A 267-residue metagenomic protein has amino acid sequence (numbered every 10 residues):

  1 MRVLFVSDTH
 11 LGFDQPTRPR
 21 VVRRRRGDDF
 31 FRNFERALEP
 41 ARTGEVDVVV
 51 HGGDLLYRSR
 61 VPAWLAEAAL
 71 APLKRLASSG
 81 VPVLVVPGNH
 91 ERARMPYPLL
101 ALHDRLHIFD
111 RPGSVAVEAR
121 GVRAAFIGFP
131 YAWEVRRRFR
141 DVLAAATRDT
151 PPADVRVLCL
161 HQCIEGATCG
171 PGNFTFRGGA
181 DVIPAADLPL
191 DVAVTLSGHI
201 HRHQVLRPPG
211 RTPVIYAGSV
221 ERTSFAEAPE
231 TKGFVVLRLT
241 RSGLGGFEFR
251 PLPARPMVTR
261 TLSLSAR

Functional and structural regions predicted by a protein language model:
M1-E67: N-terminal active-site segment of His-dependent metallophosphoesterases
M1-R2, D29-F30, E35, E39-T43 (+7 more regions): A structural signal for the main folded, soluble domain(s) of proteins
L4, A125-I127, V235: Conserved beta-strand elements of the Class I
L11-Q15, R58, G178, P208 (+3 more regions): Generic structural "secondary-structure junction" signal
V48, S59-I215, S219-R222, P229-T231: His/Asp/Glu-rich metal-coordinating catalytic cores of metallo-dependent phosphodiesterases/hydrolases acting on
G113-V122, I215-R267: Binuclear metal-dependent phosphoesterase catalytic core
